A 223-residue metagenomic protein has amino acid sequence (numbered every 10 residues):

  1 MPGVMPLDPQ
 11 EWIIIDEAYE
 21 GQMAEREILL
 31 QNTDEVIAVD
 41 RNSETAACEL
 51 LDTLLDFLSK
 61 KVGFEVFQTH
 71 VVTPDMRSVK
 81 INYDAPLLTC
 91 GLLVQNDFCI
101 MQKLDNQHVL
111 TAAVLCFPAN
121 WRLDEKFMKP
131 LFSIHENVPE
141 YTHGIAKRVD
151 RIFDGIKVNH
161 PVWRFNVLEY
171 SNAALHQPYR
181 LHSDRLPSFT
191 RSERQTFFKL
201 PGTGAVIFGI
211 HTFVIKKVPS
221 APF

Functional and structural regions predicted by a protein language model:
M1-F223: Extended, well-ordered protein cores
